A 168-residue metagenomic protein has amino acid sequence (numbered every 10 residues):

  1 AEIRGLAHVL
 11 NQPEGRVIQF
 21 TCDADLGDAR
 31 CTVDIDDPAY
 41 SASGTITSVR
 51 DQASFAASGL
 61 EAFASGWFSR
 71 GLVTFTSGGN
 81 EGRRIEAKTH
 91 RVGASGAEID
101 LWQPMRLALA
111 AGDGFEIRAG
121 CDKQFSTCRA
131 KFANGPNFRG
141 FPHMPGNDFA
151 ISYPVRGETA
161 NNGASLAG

Functional and structural regions predicted by a protein language model:
A1-G168: Interface-prone segments of viral and bacterial extracellular assemblies
